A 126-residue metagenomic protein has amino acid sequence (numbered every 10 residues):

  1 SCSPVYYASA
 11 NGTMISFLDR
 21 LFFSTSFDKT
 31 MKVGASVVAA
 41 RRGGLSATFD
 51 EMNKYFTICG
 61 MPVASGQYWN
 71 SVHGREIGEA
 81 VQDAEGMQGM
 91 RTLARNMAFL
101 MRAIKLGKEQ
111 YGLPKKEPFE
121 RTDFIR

Functional and structural regions predicted by a protein language model:
S1-Y68: Helix-loop-strand module that forms the ligand-binding subsite of alpha/beta enzymes
P62-R126: Glycine-rich phosphate/pyrophosphate-binding loop and the adjoining helix
